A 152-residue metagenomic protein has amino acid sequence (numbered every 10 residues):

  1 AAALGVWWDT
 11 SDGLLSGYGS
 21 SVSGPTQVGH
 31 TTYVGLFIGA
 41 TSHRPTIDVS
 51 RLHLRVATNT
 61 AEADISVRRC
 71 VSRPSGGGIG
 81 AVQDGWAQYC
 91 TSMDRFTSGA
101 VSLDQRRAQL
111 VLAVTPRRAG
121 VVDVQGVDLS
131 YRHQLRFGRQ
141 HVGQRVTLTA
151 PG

Functional and structural regions predicted by a protein language model:
A2-G152: Non-catalytic macromolecular-recognition regions in eukaryotic signaling proteins
